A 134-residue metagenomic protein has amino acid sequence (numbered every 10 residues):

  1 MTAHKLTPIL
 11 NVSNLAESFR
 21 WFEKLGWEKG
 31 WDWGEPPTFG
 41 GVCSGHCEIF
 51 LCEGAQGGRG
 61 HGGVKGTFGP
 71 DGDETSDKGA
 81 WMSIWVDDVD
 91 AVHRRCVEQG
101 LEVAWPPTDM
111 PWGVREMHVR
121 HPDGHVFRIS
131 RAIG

Functional and structural regions predicted by a protein language model:
M1-I9, K24-R120, S130-G134: Vicinal oxygen chelate
N11-S13: Short, surface-exposed ligand-recognition loops at beta-strand->loop->(often short) alpha-helix junctions that present
A16-R20, A91: Alpha-helical macromolecular-interaction surfaces
